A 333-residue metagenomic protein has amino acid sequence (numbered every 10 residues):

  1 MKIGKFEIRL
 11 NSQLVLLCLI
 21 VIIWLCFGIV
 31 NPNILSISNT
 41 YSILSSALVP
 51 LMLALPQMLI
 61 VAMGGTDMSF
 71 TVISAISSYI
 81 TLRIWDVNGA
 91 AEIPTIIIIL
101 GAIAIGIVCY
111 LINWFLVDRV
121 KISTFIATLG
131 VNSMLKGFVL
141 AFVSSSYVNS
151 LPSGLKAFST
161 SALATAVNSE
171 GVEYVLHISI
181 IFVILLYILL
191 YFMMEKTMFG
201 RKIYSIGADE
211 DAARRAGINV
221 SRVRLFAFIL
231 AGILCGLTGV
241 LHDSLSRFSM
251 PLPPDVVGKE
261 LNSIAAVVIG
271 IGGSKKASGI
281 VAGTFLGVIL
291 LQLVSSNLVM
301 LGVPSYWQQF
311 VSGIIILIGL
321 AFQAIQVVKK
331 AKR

Functional and structural regions predicted by a protein language model:
M1-V21, L25, A208-R222, V294-R333: Cytosolic-side transmembrane-helix boundaries in multi-pass membrane proteins
I23-I29, I37-G89, F115-I122, A266-V281 (+1 more regions): Single transmembrane alpha-helix segments in multi-pass membrane proteins
P32-S42, L140, S146, M194 (+2 more regions): Inter-helical junctions in multi-pass inner-membrane proteins, predominant in energy-converting antiporter-like
G89-N132, L286-G287: Alpha-helical transmembrane segments within multi-pass membrane transporters and channels
P94-A102, V108-I112, V167-M250: Helix-loop-helix "hairpin" substructures at the membrane interface of multi-pass membrane proteins
V120, T124-K196, F226, S246-P253 (+1 more regions): Transmembrane helix-bundle core of multi-pass membrane transporters and related energy-transducing complexes
T124-I126, V175-I181, R224, D255-E260 (+1 more regions): Loop-to-transmembrane alpha-helix initiation sites
C235, S246, M250-F310: Transmembrane alpha-helical segments in multi-pass inner-membrane proteins
